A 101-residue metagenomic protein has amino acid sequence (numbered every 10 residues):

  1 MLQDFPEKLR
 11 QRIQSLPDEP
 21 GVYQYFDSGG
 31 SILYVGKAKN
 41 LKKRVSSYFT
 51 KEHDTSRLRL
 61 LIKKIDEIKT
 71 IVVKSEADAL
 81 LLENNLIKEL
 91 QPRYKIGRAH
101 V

Functional and structural regions predicted by a protein language model:
M1-R98: Acidic, glycine-enriched active-site microenvironments
